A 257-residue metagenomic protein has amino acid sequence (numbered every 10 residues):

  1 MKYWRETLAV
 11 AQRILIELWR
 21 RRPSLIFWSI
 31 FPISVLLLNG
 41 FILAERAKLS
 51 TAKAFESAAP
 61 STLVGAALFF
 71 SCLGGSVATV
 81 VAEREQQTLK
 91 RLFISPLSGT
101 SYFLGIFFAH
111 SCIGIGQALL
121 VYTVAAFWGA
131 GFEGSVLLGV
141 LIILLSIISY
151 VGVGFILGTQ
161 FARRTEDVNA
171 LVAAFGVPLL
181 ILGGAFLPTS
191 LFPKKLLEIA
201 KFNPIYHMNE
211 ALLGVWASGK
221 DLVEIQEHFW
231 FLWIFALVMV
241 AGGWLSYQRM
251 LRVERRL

Functional and structural regions predicted by a protein language model:
M1-F31: Aromatic- and glycine-rich beta-strand/loop motifs that create alpha-glucan
E17, K48-T51, G129-E133, G184-V238 (+1 more regions): Membrane-interfacial helix-loop-helix junctions in multi-pass membrane proteins
W19-R46, E56-G75, I115-G116, A173-I181 (+1 more regions): Hydrophobic alpha-helical transmembrane segments of multi-pass membrane transport/permease proteins
S34, L38, F55-F127, L180: Hydrophobic alpha-helical transmembrane segments of multi-pass membrane transport proteins
L38-R46, Q160-F202: Transmembrane helix segments
G40-A44, A82, S95, A125-A126 (+7 more regions): Transmembrane helix-loop junction
G99, F103-A173, V177, L222-W233 (+1 more regions): Alpha-helical transmembrane segments and their short interhelical loops
Y247-L257: Short cytosolic juxtamembrane segments of multi-pass membrane proteins
